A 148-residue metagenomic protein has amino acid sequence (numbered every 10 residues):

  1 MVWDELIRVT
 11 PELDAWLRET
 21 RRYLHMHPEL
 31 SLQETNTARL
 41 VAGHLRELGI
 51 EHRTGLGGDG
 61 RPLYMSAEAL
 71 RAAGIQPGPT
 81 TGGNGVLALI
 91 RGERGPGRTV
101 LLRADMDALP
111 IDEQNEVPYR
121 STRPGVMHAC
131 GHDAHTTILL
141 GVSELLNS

Functional and structural regions predicted by a protein language model:
V2-H128, T137, S148: Acidic/His- and Gly-rich active-site-bordering loop/insert found across diverse amide/peptide-bond hydrolases
T136-S143: DPxDG-like acidic metal-binding loop motif
